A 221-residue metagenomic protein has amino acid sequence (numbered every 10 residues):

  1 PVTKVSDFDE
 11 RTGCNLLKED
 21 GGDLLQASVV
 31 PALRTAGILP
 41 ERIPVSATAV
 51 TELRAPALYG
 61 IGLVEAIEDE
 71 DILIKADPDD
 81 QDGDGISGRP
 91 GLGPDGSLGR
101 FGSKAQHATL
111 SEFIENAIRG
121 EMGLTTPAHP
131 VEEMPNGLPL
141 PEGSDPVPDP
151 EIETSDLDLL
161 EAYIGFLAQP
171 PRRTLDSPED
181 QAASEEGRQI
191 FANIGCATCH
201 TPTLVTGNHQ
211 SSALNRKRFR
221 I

Functional and structural regions predicted by a protein language model:
P1-I221: Periplasmic c-type cytochrome electron-transfer domains
